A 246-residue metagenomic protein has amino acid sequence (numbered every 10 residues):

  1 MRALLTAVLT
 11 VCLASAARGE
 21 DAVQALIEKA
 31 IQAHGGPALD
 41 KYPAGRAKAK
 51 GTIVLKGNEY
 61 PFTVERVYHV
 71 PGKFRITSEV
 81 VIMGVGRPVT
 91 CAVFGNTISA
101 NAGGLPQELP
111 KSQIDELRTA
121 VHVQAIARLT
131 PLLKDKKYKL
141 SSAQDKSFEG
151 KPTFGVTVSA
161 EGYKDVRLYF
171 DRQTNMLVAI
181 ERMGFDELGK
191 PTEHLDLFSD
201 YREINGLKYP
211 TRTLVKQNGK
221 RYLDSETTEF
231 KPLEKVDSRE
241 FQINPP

Functional and structural regions predicted by a protein language model:
M1-L4: Positively charged n-region of N-terminal signal peptides that target proteins for export
T6-A14: Bacterial N-terminal signal peptides
A16-G19: Boundary at the C-terminal end of the N-terminal hydrophobic targeting segment
Q24-L105, K137-Q144: N-terminal mature ectodomain segment of secretory-pathway/periplasmic proteins
E65-V70, F94-T97, Q113-E116, D171-Q173 (+2 more regions): A short, sequence-level motif marking secondary-structure junctions
M83, E149-N244: Gly/Pro-enriched, hydrophobic low-complexity segments that function as extracytoplasmic propeptides/linkers
S99-R128: Acidic/charged, solvent-exposed loop-and-adjacent secondary-structure segments enriched in E/D, K/R, S/T, and G/P
T119-T157, M176-M183: Short, conserved active-site entrance elements at the starts or edges of catalytic domains
